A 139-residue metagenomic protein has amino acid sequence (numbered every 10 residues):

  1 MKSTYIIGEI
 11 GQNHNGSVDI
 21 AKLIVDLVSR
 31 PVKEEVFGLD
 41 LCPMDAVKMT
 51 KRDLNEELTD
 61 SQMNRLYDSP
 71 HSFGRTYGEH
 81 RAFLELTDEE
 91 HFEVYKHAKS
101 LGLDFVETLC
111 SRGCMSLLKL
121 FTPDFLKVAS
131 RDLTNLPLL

Functional and structural regions predicted by a protein language model:
M1-L139: Catalytic cores and adjacent flexible loops of soluble metabolic enzymes that perform enolate/carbanion chemistry on
